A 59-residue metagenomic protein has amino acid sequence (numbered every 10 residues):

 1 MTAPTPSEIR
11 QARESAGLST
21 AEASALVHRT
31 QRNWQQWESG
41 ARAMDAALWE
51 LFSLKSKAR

Functional and structural regions predicted by a protein language model:
M1-P4, S39-M44: Short, exposed beta-strand "edge-strand" segments with a Pro/Gly-rich flavor and a Y/T-containing core
M1-S15: A short, Lys/Arg-rich alpha-helix, primarily the initiator
P6-I9, A25-H28, E38, L51: General helical secondary-structure elements
G17-Q36: Short alpha-helical DNA-recognition segment
H28, A41-R59: DNA major-groove recognition helix of helix-turn-helix/homeodomain DNA-binding modules
